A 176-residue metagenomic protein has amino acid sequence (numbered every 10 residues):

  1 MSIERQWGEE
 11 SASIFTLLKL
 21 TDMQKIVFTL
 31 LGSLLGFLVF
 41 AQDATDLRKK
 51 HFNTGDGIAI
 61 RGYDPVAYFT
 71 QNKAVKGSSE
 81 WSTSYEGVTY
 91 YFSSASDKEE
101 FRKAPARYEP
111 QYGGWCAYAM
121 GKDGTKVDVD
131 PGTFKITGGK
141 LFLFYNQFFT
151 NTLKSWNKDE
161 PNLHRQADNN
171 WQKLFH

Functional and structural regions predicted by a protein language model:
M1-A44: Bacterial Sec-dependent N-terminal signal peptides
S11, K98-E99, F149-T152: Short, surface-exposed beta-strand/loop "edge" segments at domain boundaries and coil↔beta transitions
F15, S94, N146: Short coil/turn motifs at helix boundaries and re-entrant loops, enriched in small/polar and proline residues
Q42-E86, Y108-H176: Intrinsically disordered, low-complexity terminal tails and linkers in eukaryotic proteins, enriched in charged/polar
Y91-S93, D97-E109: Mature extracytoplasmic domains of secretory-pathway proteins
